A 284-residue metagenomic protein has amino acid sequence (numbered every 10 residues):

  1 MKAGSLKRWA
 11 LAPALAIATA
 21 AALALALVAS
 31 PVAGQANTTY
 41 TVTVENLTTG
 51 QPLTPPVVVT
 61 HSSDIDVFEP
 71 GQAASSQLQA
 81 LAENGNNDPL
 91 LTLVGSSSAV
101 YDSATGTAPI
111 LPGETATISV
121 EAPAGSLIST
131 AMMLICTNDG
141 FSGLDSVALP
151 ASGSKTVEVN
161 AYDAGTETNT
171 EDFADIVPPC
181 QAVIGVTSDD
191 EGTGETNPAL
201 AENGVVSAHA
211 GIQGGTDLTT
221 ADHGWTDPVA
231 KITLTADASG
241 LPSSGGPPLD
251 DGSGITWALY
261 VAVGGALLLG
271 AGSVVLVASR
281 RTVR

Functional and structural regions predicted by a protein language model:
K2-A18: Bacterial N-terminal signal peptides that target proteins for export
P13-A26, A266: Bacterial N-terminal signal peptides
L25-A36: Sec-dependent signal peptide cleavage junction
Q35-T39, L47-T156: Structured domain cores in non-transmembrane regions
P56-V58, F68-P70, A82, P89 (+3 more regions): Extracellular low-complexity, O-glycosylation-prone Ser/Thr/Pro/Gly-rich "stalks" and linkers flanking catalytic
D237-G254: C-terminal low-complexity, Ser/Thr- and acidic/Pro-rich disordered "stalk" regions positioned immediately N-terminal
D250-G264: Juxtamembrane/start-of-transmembrane alpha-helix segments at the extracytoplasmic/lumenal side of membrane anchors
V263-R284: C-terminal membrane-anchoring or membrane-association module
